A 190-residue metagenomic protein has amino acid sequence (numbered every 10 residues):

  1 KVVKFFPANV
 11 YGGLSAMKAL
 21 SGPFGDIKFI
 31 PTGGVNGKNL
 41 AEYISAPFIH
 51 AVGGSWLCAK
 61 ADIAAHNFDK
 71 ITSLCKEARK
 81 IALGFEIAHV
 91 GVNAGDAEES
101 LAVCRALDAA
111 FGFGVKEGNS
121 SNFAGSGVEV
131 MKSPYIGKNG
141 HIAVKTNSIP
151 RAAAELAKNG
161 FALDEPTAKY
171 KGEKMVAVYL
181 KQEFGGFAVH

Functional and structural regions predicted by a protein language model:
K1, V35-H50: Catalytic cores of alpha/beta
V3-F5, K28-G33, H50-G54, V90 (+1 more regions): Hydrophobic faces of well-ordered beta-strands that scaffold small-molecule active sites in alpha/beta enzyme cores
K4-L14, F48-I71: Glycine-rich phosphate-binding active-site loops on the catalytic face of alpha/beta enzymes
A8-Y11, P31-G37: Glycine-rich beta-to-alpha transition loops that act as phosphate-gripper elements at the mouths of alpha/beta enzyme
G12-P31, T72-A82: Alpha-helix-loop-beta-strand connector modules within alpha/beta enzyme cores
R79-C104, G137-V144: N-terminal beta-strand motif that seeds the catalytic metal site of vicinal oxygen chelate
A97-F111, A152-G160: Amphipathic alpha-helical segments
G127-K132, A157-H190: Vicinal oxygen chelate
